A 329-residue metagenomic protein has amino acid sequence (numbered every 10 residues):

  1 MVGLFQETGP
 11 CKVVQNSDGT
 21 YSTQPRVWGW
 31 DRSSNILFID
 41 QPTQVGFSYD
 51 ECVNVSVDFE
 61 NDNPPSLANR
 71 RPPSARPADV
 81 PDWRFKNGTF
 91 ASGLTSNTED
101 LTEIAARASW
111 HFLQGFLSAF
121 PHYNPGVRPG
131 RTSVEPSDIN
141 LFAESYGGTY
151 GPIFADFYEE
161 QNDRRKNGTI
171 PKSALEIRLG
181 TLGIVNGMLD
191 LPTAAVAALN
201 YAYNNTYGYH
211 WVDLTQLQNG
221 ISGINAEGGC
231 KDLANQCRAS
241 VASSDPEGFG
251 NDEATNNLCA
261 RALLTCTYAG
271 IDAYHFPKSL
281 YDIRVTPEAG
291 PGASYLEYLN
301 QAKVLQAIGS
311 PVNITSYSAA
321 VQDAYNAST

Functional and structural regions predicted by a protein language model:
M1-G19, W28, L37-R107, H111 (+6 more regions): Accessory cap/linker subdomain of secreted extracellular hydrolases
Q24: Caspase-like (clan CD) cysteine peptidase catalytic core
G29-R32, T132-E135, A174-R178: Extracellular/periplasmic catalytic domains that process cell-envelope and extracellular macromolecules
D40, A143, G147, G151: Gly/Ala-rich beta-loop-alpha elbow adjacent to hydrolase catalytic centers
W110-L117, A155-E159: Amphipathic alpha-helical interaction motifs in eukaryotic regulatory proteins
A119-G130, E159-A174: Extracellular/lumenal inter-transmembrane loop segments of multi-pass membrane transporters
G147, G168-T181: C-terminal or late-domain output modules
G148-D163, L182: Short glycine-enriched nucleophile-adjacent loop and the immediately C-terminal alpha-helix near the catalytic center
